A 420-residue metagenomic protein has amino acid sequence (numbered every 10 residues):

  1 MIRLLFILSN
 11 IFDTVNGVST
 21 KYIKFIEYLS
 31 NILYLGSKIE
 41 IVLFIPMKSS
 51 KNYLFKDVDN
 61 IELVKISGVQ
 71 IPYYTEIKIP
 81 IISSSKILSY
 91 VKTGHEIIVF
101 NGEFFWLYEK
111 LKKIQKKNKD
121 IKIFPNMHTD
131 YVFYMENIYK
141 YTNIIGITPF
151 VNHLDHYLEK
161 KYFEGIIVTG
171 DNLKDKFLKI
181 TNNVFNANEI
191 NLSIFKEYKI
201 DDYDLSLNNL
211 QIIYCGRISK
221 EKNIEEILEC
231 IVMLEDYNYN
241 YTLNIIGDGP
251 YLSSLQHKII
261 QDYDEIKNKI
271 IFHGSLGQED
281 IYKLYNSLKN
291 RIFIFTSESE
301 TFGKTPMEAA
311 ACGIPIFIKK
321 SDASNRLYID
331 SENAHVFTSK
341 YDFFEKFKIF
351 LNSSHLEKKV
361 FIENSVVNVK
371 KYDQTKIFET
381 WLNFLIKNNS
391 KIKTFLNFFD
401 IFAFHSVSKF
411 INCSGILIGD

Functional and structural regions predicted by a protein language model:
M1-N52, H405-D420: N-terminal subdomain of nucleotide-sugar transferases
T20, K24, L210, Y214-M233 (+1 more regions): A conserved mid-protein helix/loop that constitutes part of the nucleotide-sugar donor-binding site
Y131, G146-I166: Membrane-proximal helix-turn-helix segments that form the acceptor-binding/catalytic region of lipid-linked
Q256-L288: Nucleotide-activated donor-binding/catalytic signature segment of Leloir-type glycosyltransferases, i.e., the conserved
E298: Aromatic "clamp/platform" in nucleotide-sugar-dependent glycosyltransferases that forms part of the donor/acceptor
P315-I318: Short hydrophobic beta-strand element within catalytic cores of glycosyltransferases and related nucleotide-activated
D330-Y341, I349-H355: Conserved acidic donor-binding segment of nucleotide-sugar-dependent glycosyltransferases
H355-S408: A charged, aromatic-enriched C-terminal amphipathic alpha-helix characteristic of glycosyltransferases across folds
